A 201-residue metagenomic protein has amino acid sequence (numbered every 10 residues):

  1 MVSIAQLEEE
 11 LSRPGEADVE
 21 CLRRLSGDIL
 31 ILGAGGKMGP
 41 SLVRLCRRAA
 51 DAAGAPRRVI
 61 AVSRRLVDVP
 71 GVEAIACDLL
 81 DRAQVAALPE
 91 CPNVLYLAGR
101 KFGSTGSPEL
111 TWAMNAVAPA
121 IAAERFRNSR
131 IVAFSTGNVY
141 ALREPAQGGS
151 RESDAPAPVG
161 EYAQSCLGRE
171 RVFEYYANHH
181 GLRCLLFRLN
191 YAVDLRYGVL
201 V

Functional and structural regions predicted by a protein language model:
M1-L30: Non-catalytic terminal and boundary segments that flank Rossmann-like NAD(P)-dependent oxidoreductase
D28, P119-E161: Conserved Rossmann-fold NAD(P)-dependent oxidoreductase catalytic core, especially the SDR/UDP-sugar
D28-R48: N-terminal Rossmann NAD(P)H-binding glycine-rich loop of SDR-like oxidoreductase domains
L32, V62, V94-A98, I131-G137 (+1 more regions): SDR active-site strand-loop-helix element
G36, N115, Y162, C166: Active-site YXXXK catalytic motif of short-chain dehydrogenase/reductase
P40, V67-M114: NAD(P)H-binding glycine-rich loop region in Rossmannoid oxidoreductase-like domains and their noncatalytic homologs
Y140-A141, A157-E161, L182-V201: Flexible, glycine-rich beta-alpha linker
E144-P145, A157-L185: Active-site Tyr-X1-5-Lys
